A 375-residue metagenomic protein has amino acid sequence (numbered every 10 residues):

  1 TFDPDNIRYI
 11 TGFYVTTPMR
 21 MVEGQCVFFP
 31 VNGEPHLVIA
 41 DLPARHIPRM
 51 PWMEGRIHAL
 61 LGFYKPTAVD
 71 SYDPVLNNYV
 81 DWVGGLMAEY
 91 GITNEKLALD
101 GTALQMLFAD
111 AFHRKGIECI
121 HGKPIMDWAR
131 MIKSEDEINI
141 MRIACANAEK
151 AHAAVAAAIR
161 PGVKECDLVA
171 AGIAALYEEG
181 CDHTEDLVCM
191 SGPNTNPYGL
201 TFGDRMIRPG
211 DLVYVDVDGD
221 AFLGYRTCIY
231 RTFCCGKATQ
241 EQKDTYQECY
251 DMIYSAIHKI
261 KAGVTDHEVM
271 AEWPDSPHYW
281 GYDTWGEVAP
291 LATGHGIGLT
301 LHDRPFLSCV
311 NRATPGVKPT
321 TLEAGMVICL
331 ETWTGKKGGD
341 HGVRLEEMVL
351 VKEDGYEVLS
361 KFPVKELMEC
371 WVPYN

Functional and structural regions predicted by a protein language model:
T1-N375: Active-site neighborhoods and metal-handling regions in enzymes and metal-associated proteins
